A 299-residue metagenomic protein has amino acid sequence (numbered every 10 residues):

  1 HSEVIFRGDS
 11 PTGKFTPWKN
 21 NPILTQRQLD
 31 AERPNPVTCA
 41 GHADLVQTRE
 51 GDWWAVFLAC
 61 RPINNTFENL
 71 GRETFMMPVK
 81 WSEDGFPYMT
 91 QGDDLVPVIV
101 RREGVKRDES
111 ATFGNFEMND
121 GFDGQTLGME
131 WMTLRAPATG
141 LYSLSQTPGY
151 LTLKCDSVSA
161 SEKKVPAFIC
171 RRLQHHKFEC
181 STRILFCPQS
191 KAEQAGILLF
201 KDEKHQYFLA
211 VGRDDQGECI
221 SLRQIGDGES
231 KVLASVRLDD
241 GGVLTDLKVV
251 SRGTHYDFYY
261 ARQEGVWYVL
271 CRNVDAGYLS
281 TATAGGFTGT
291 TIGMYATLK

Functional and structural regions predicted by a protein language model:
H1-K299: Carbohydrate-active catalytic/glycan-binding domains of CAZyme proteins, especially the secreted or lumenal ectodomains
